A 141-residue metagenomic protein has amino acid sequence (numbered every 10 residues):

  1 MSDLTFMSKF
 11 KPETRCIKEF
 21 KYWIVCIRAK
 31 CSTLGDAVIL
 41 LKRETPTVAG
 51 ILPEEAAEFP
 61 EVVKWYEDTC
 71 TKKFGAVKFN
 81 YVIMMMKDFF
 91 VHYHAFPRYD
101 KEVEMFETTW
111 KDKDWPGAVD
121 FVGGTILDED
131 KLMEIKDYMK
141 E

Functional and structural regions predicted by a protein language model:
M1-E141: HIT superfamily nucleotide-processing domains
